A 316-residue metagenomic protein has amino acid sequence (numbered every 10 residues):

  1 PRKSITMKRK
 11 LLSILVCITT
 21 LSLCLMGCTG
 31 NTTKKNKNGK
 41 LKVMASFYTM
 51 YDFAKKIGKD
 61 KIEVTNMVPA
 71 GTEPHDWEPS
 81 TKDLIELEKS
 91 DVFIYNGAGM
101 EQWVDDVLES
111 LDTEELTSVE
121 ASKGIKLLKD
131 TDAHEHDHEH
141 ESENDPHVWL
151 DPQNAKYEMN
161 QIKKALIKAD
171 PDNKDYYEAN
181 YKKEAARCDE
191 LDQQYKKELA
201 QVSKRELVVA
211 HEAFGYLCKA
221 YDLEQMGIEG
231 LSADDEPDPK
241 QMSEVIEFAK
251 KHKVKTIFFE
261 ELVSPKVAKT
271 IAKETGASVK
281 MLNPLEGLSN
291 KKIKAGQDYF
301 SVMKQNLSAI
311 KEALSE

Functional and structural regions predicted by a protein language model:
P1-T6: Short, Lys/Arg-enriched N-terminal segments with co-localized hydrophobic residues within the first ~10-30 amino acids
K8, S13, L25-E316: Extracytoplasmic metal-acquisition and chelation regions
V16-C24: Bacterial N-terminal signal peptides
